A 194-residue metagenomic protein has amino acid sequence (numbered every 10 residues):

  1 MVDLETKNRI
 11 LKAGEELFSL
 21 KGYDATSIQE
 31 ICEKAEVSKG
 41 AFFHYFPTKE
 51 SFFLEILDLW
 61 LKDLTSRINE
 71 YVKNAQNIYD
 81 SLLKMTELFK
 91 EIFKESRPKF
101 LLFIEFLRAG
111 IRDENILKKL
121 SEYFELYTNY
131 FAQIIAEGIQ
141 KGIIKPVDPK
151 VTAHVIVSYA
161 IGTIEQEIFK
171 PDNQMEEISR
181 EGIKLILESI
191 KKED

Functional and structural regions predicted by a protein language model:
M1-E5, D194: N-terminal intrinsically disordered/low-complexity leader segments
R9, A13, L17-S51, E55: Helix-turn-helix
E55, N69-R97, T152-I156, E176-R180: Hydrophobic alpha-helical connector segments
D58-D63: Short, basic, alpha-helical segments at the C-terminal edge of helix-turn-helix-like DNA-binding modules
M85-E91, N129-E137, Y159, E165 (+1 more regions): C-terminal peripheral helix-coil segments that are non-catalytic and often amphipathic
F93-L117, I168-F169: Amphipathic alpha-helical segments used for helix-helix packing
E95-P98, E114-Q140, K150-H154: Amphipathic alpha-helical packing segments from all-alpha helical-bundle domains
